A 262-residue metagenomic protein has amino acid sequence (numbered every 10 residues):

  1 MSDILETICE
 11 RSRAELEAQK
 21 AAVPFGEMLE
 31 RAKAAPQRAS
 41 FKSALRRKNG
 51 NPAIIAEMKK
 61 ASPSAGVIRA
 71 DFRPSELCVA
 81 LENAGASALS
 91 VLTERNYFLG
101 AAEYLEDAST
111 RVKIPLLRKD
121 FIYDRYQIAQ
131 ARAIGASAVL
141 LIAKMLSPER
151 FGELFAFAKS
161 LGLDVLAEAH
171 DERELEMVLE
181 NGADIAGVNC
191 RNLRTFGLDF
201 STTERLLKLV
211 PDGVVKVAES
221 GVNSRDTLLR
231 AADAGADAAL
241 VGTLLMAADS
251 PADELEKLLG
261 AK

Functional and structural regions predicted by a protein language model:
S2-R69: An N-cap/entry alpha-helix motif that binds or orients negatively charged groups
A44-G66, A101-A108, G152, E204-D212: N-terminal small/glycine-rich loop or linker at the start of catalytic domains across soluble metabolic enzymes
I55-R73, I114-Y123, D164-A169, V217-V222: Active-site mouth loops of central-metabolism enzymes
M58-D71, A80-L99, E176-R205: Glycine/Thr-rich beta-alpha phosphate-binding loop at enzyme active sites
K113, L117-S201, K208, D212: Conserved anion-binding
Y123-I134, H170-N181, A218, V222-V241 (+1 more regions): Catalytic cores of alpha/beta
I185-V241: Catalytic-face loop-and-helix region of soluble metabolic enzyme cores
R205-L209, A232, L245-K262: C-terminal helical cap(s) of enzyme catalytic domains, especially alpha/beta-barrels
